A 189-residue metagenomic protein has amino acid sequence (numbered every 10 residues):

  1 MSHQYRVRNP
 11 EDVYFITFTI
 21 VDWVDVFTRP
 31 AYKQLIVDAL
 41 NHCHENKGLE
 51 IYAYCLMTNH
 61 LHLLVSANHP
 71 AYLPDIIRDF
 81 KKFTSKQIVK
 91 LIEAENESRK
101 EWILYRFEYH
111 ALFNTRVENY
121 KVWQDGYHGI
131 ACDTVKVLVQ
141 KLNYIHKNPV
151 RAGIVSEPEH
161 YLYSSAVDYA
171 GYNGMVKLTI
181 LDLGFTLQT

Functional and structural regions predicted by a protein language model:
M1-T189: Short catalytic/metal-binding and nucleic-acid-binding patches
